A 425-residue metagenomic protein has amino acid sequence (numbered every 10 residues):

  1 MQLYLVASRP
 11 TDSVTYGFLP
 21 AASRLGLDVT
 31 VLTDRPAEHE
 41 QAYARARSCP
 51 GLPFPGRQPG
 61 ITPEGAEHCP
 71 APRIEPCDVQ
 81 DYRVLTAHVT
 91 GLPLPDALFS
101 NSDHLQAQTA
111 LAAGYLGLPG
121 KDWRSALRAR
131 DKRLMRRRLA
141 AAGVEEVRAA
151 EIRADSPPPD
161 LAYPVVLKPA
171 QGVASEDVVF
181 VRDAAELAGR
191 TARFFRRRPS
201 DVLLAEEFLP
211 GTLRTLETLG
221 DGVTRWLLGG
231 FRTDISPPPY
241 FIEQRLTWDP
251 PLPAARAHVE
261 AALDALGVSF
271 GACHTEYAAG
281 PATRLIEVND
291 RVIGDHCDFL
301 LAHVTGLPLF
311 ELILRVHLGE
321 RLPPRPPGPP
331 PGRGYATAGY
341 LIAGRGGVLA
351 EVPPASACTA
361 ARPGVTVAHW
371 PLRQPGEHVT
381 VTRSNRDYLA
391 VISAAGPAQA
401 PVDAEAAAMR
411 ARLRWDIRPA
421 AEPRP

Functional and structural regions predicted by a protein language model:
M1-S125, R373-E377, N385-D387, P397-A421: ATP-binding N-terminal substructure of ATP-dependent carboxylate-amine bond-forming enzymes
R57-P59, L314-P425: Peripheral (often C-terminal) accessory segments that flank ATP-dependent C-N-forming ligase machineries
G114-A184: A conserved helix-loop-beta module that forms one wall/lid of the active-site cleft in ATP-utilizing catalytic domains
E145-V147, P164-L167, E176-G211, G230 (+4 more regions): Conserved ATP-binding module of the ATP-grasp superfamily
V179, E207, A302, Y388-G396: Short, well-ordered beta-strand elements within core beta-sheets of diverse protein domains
E207-V268, A272, A279, N289-H317 (+2 more regions): ATP-dependent carboxylate/phosphate-activation module, predominantly the ATP-grasp catalytic core and closely related
A282-R284: Conserved protein kinase catalytic/activation segment
